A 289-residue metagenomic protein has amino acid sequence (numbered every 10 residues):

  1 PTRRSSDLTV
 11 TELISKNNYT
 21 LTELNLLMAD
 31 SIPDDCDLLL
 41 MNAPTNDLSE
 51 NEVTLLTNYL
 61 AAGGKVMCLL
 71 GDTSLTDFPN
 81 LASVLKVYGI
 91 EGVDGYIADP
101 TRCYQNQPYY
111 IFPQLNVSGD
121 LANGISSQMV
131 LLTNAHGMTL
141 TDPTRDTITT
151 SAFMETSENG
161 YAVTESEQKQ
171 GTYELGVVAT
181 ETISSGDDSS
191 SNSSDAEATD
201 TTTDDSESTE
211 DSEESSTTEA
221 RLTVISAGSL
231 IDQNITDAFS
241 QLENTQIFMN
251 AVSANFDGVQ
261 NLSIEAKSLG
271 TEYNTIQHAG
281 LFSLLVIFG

Functional and structural regions predicted by a protein language model:
R4-Q260: Acidic, S/T/G-rich, low-cysteine, solvent-exposed domains in lumenal/extracellular/periplasmic regions of secretory
L230, N234-D237, A254, V259-L284: Short, aromatic-rich amphipathic segments at membrane interfaces that lie adjacent to a transmembrane helix or signal
